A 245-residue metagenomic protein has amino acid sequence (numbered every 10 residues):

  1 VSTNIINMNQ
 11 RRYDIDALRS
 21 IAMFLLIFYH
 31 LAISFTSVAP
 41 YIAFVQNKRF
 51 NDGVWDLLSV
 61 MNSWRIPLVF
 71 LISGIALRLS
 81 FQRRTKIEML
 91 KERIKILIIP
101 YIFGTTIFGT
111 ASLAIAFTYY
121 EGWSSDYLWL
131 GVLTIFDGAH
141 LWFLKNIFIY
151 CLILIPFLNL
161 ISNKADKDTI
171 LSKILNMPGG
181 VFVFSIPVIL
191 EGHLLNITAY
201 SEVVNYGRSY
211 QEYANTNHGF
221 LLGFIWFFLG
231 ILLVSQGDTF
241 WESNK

Functional and structural regions predicted by a protein language model:
V1-S201, G207-N215: Membrane-cytosol interface segments of multi-pass membrane proteins, especially ER/Golgi lipid-handling enzymes
S2-N9, I225-K245: Alpha-helical transmembrane segments in multi-pass integral membrane proteins
L31-A32, I197-T198, F220-F228: Short helix-kink/termination motifs in transmembrane helices of multi-pass secondary transporters
T198-N205, N215-L222, G237-W241: Long, contiguous internal "core" modules enriched in hydrophobic/ aromatic residues
